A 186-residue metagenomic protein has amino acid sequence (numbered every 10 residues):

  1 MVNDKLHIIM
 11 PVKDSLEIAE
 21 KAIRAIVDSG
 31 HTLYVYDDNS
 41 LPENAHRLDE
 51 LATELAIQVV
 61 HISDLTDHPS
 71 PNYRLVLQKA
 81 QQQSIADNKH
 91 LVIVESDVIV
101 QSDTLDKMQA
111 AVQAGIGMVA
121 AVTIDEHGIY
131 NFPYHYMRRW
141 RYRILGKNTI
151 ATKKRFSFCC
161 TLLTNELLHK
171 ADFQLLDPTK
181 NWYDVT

Functional and structural regions predicted by a protein language model:
D4-M10, T32-Y36: Hydrophobic targeting segments
V12, D37, V94, A120: Short beta-strand/turn micro-motifs composed of small residues that flank or help shape donor/cofactor-binding pockets
D14-S29: Short, well-formed alpha-helical segments that are part of the catalytic scaffolds of diverse glycosyltransferases
D37-L48: A conserved acidic beta->alpha catalytic loop
E54-I85: Active-site-proximal specificity loops/subdomain of glycosyltransferases
N88-I99: Short beta-strand-to-loop acidic/aromatic patch adjacent to the donor-nucleotide binding site
Q101, K107-D177: Conserved catalytic core of nucleotide-sugar-dependent glycosyltransferases
K180-T186: Acidic donor-binding loop at a coil-to-helix junction in glycosyltransferase catalytic cores that engages
